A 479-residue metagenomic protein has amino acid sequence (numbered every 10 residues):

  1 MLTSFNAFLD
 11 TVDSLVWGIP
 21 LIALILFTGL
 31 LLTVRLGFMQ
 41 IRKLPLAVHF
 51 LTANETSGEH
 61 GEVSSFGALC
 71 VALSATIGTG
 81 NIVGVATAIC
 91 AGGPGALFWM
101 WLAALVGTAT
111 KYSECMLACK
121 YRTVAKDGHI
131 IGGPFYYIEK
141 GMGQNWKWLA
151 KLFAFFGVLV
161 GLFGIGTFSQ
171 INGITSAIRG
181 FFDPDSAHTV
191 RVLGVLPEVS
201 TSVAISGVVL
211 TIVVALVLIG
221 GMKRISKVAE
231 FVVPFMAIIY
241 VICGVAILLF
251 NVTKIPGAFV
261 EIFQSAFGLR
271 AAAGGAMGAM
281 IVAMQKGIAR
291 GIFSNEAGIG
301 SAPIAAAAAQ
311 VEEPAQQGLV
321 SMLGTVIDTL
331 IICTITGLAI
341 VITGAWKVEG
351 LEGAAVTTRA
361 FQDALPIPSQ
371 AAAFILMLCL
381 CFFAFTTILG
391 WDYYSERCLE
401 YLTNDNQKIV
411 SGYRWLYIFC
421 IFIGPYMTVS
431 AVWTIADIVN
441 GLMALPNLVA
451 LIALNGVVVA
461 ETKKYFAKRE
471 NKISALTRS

Functional and structural regions predicted by a protein language model:
M1-T79, I89-A96, G107, L249 (+2 more regions): N-terminal alpha-helical transmembrane segments of multi-pass membrane transport and channel/translocase proteins
F5, L36-Q40, G80-V85, G161-I174 (+6 more regions): Transmembrane helix-loop junctions in multi-pass membrane proteins
L24-L31, M39-V48, I171-I178, T201-N251 (+4 more regions): Membrane-interface loop-to-helix entry segments
T28, L32-T33, S74, A103-G128 (+5 more regions): Helix-loop-helix module between adjacent transmembrane segments
T33, E114-Y121, K126, C243-E261 (+4 more regions): Extracellular/periplasmic helix-exit of transmembrane alpha-helices
F38-S65, T87-L97, W101, A109-N145 (+4 more regions): Flexible loop linkers connecting adjacent transmembrane helices in multi-pass alpha-helical membrane transporters
S57-E62, P94-L102, Y137-L152, S186-L196 (+2 more regions): Membrane-interface alpha-helices at helix entry/exit sites of multi-pass transporters
G58-A91, L117-G141, L152-F155, L159 (+2 more regions): Alpha-helical membrane segments and immediately flanking helix-loop junctions that form or couple to the substrate/ion
